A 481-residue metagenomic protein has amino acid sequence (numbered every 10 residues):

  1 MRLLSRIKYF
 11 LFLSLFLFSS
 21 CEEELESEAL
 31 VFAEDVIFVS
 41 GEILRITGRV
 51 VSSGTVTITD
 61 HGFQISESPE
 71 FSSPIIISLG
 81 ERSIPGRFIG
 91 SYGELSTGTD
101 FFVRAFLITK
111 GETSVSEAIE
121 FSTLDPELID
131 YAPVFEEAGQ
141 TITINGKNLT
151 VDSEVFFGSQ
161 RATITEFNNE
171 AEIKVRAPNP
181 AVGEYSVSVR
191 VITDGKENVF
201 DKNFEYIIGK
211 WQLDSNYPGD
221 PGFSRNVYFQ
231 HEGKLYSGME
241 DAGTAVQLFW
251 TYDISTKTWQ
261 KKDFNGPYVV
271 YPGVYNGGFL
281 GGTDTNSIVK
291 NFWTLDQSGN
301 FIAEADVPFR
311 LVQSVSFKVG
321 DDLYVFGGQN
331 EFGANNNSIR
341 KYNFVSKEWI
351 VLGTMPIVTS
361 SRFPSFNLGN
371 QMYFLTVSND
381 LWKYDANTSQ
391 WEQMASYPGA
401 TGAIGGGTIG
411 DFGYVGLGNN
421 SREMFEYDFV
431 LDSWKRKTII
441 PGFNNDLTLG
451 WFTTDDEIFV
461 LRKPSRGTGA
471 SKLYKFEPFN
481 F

Functional and structural regions predicted by a protein language model:
M1-L30: Bacterial Sec-dependent N-terminal signal peptides
C21-V134, A138-K147, D152, Q160 (+1 more regions): Short, surface-exposed linear motifs at loops/turns and structural transition points
I37, G48, I129-N145, E154-V155 (+4 more regions): An edge-strand/N-cap motif at the start of beta-rich repeat modules
G48, F63, D214-D241, F249-T251 (+12 more regions): Conserved short beta-strand element of beta-propeller blades
P74-I76, A118, R161, K210-L213 (+5 more regions): Predominantly a core beta-strand signature of beta-propeller blades across repeat-based propeller domains
Y92-G93, G98, I144, I164-T165 (+4 more regions): Hydrophobic core positions of the immunoglobulin-like beta-sandwich fold
A245-Q247, K257, I288-K290, N335-N337 (+6 more regions): Repetitive beta-architecture junctions, highlighting loop-to-beta-strand starts across blade-like repeats
Y252-K257, L295-G299, Y342-K347, D385-S389 (+2 more regions): Short loop/turn segments that connect beta-strands within beta-propeller blades
